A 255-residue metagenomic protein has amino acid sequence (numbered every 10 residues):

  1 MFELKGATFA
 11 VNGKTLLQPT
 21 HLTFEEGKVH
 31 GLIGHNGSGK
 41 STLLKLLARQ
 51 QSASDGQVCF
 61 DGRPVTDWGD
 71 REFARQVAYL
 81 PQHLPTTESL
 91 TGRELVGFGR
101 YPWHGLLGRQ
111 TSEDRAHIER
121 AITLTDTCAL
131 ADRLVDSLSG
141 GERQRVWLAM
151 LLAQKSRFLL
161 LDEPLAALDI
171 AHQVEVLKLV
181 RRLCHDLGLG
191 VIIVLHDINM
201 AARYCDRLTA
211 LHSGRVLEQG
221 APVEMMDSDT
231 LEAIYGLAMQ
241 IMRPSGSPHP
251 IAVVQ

Functional and structural regions predicted by a protein language model:
I33-H35: The feature captures the beta-strand-to-loop junction immediately N-terminal to the Walker
A48: Helix-to-loop junction immediately C-terminal to a conserved catalytic motif
G56-P64, F73: Conserved ABC transporter NBD signature motif
G97, S112-L130: Conserved ABC ATPase "signature" region
R109, L134-L138, E142: Conserved ABC ATPase signature
L159-E163: Catalytic Walker B motif of ABC-type/P-loop ATPase nucleotide-binding domains
I234-Q255: ABC ATPase nucleotide-binding domains
